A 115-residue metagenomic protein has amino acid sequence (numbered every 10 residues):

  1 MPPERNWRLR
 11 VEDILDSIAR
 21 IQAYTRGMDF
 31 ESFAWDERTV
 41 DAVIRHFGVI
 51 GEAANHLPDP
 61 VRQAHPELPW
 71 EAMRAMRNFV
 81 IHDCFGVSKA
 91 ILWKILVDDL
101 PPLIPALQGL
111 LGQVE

Functional and structural regions predicted by a protein language model:
M1-E115: Solvent-exposed interaction patches of small proteins and small membrane subunits
